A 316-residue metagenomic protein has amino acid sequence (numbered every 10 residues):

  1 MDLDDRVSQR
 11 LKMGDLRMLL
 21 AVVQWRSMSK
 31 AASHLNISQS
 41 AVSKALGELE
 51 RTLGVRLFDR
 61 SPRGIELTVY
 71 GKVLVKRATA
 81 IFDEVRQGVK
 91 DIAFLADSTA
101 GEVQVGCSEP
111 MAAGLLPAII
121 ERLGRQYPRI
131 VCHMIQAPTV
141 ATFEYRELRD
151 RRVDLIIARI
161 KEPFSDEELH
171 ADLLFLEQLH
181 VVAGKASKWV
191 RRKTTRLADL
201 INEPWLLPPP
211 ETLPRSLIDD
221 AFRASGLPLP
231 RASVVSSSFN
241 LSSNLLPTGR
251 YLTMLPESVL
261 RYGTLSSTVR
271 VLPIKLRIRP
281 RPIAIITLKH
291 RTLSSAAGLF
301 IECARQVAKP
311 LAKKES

Functional and structural regions predicted by a protein language model:
L20-S38: Short helix-boundary/capping micro-motifs
E50-K72: A short LG(V/I)-centered, amphipathic sequence patch enriched for acidic residue(s) preceding the LG motif
A100-P163: Central regulatory/effector-binding core of bacterial HTH transcription factors
L115, V190, R270-K314: A late-sequence structural motif
T139-F143, R149-R152, R159, E211-R270: Hydrophobic hinge/microswitch elements
R159-I160, W189-R191, E203-S225, L293-E302 (+1 more regions): Secondary-structure junction motif
S165-D172, E177, D199, S225 (+1 more regions): Beta-alpha-beta core module
E168-W205, P210: Flexible hinge/capping segments at coil-to-helix
